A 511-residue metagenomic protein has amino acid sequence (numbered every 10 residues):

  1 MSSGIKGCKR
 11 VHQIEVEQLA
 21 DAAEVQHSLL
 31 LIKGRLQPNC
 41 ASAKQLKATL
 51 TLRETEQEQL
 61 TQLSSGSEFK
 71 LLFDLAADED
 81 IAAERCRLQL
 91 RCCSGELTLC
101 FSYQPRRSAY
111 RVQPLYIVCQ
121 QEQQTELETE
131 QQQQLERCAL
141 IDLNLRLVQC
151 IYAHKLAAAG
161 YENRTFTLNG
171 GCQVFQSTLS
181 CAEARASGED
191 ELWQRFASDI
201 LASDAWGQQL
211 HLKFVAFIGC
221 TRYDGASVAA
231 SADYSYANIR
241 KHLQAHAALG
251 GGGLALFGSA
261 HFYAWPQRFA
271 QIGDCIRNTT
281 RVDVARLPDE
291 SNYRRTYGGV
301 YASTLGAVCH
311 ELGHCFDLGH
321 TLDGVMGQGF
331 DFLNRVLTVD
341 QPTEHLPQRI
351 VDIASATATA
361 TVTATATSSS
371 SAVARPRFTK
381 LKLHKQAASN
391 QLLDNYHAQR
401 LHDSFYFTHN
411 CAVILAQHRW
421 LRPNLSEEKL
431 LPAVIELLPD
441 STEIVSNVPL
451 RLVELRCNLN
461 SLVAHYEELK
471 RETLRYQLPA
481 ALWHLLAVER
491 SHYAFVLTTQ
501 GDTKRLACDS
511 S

Functional and structural regions predicted by a protein language model:
S2-Y110, V434-S511: Beta-strand-enriched, solvent-exposed domains that form extended recognition/catalytic surfaces
S42, R53-L254, S259-F262, I272 (+2 more regions): Propeptide-to-catalytic entry region of secreted or membrane-anchored zinc metalloproteases
Q121-T125, D224-A226, A264-W265, D323-V325 (+2 more regions): Eukaryotic short linear interaction motifs
L135, S291-A302: Active-site rim elements
A159, D190-W193, T357-S370: Compositionally biased low-complexity segments, especially N-terminal hydrophobic helices that form the hydrophobic
L243-A245, A260-T296: Fold-level signal for large, globular catalytic cores of enzyme and receptor domains
S291, T321-A358, S368-L478, E489-T503: Replace "(M1/M4/M9/M12/WLM)" with "(e.g., M1/M4/M8/M9/M12/M26/WLM)" and add "not limited to" to clarify scope
A302-G319: Active-site recognition of the HExxH zinc-binding catalytic motif
